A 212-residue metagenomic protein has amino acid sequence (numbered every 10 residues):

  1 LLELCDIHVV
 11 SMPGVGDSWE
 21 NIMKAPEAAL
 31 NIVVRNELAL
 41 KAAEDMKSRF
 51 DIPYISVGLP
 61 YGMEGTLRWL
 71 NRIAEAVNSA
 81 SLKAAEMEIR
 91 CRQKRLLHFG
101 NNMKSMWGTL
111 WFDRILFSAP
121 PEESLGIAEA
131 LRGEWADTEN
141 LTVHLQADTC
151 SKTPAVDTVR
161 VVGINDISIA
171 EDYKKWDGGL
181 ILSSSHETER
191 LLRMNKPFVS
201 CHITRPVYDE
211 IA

Functional and structural regions predicted by a protein language model:
L1-A212: An N-terminal assembly and electron-transfer interface module characteristic of large anaerobic redox and radical
